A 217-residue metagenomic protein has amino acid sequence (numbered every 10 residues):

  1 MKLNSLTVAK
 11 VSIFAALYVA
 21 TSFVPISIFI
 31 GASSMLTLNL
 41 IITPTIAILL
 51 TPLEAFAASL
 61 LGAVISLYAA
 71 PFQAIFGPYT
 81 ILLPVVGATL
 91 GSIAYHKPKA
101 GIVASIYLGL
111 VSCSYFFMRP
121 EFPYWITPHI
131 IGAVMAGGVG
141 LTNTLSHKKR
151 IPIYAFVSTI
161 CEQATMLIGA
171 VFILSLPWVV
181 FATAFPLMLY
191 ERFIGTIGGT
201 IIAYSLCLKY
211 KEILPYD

Functional and structural regions predicted by a protein language model:
M1-D217: Loop-helix junctions at membrane interfaces
